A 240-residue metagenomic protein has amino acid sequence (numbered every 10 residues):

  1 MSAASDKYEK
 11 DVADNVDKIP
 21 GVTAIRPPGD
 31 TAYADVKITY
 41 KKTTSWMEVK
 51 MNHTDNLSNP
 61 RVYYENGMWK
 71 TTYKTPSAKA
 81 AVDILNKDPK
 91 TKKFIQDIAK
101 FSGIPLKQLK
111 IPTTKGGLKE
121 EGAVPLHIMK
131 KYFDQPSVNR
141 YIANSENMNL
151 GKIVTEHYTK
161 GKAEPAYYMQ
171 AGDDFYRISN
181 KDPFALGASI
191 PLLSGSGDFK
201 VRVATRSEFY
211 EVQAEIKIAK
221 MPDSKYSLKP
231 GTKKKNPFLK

Functional and structural regions predicted by a protein language model:
S2-E65: Catalytic centers of nucleases
D11-D14, A32, F94, P136 (+3 more regions): Intrinsic disorder/low-complexity signature
P20, E48-D198, S207-E208: Catalytic cores of nucleic-acid endonucleases
D35-V36, N149, A204, K217-S227: Poly-acidic low-complexity segments
F209-K240: Charge-dense, extended regions
